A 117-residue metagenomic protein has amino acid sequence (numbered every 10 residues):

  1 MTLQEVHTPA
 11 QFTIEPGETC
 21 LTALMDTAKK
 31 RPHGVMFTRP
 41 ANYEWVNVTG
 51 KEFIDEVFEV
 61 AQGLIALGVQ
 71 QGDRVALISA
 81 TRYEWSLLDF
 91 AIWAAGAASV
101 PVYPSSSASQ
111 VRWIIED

Functional and structural regions predicted by a protein language model:
M1-E18: Flexible, non-catalytic linker and terminal segments flanking ANL/adenylate-forming cores
A10-F12, V48, V75-A76, A98: Short, contiguous strand/loop micro-motifs
F12-P16, E52, V100-V102: Short, flexible loop segments at the rims of nucleotide/cofactor-binding pockets, characterized by
E15-M36, D55: A short N-terminal helical cap/helix-turn-helix that marks the beginning of AMP-binding/adenylate-forming
M36-F90, S107-R112: Conserved AMP-binding/adenylate-forming core of the ANL superfamily
L67, A94-D117: Structural core segment of the AMP-binding/adenylate-forming
